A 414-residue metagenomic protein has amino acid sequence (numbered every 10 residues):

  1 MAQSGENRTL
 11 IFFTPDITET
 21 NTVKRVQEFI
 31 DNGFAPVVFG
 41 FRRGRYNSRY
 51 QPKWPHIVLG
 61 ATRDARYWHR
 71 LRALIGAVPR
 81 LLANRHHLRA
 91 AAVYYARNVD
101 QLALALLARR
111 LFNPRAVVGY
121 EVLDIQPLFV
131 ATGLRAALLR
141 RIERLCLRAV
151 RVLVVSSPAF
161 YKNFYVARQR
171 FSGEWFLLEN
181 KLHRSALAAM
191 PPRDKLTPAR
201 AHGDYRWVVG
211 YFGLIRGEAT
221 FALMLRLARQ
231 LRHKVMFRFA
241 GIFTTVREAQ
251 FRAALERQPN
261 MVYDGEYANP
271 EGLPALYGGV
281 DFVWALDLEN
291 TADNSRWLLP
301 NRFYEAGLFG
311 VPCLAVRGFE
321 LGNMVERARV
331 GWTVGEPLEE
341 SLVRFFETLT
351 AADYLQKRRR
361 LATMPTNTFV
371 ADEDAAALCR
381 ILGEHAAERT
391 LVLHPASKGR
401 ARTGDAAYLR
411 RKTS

Functional and structural regions predicted by a protein language model:
I11, V154, R193, T197-A219 (+2 more regions): Conserved donor-binding/catalytic core segment of Leloir-type glycosyltransferases
F12-E19, V23, Q27-A73, R85 (+4 more regions): N-terminal strand-loop element at the rim of the active site of nucleotide-sugar-dependent glycosyltransferases
R72-I75, A116-V117, Q126-A149, R184 (+2 more regions): Nucleotide-sugar donor phosphate/pyrophosphate-binding loop at the beta->alpha transition of glycosyltransferases
L81-R89, A103, R110-L111, Y120 (+2 more regions): Membrane-proximal helix-turn-helix segments that form the acceptor-binding/catalytic region of lipid-linked
R144-A189, N323, L378: A short, active-site helix/loop in glycosyltransferases that binds the activated sugar's phosphate group
A219, E266-Y304, A315-N323: Nucleotide-sugar-dependent
G241, E248-F282: Nucleotide-activated donor-binding/catalytic signature segment of Leloir-type glycosyltransferases, i.e., the conserved
E336-L338, L342, T350-R389, H394-P395: A charged, aromatic-enriched C-terminal amphipathic alpha-helix characteristic of glycosyltransferases across folds
